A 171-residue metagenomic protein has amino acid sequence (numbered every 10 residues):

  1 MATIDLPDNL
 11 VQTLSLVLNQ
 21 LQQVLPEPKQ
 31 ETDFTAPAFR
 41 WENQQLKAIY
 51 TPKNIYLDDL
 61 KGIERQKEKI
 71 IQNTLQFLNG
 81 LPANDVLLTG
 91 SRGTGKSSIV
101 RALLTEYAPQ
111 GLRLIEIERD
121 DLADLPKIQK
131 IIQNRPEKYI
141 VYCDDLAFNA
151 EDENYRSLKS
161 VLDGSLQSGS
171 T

Functional and structural regions predicted by a protein language model:
A2-A48: Interdomain "pre-motor" coupling segment immediately N-terminal to P-loop NTPase/helicase cores
I4-D5, L46-K69: Dynamic helix-loop-helix/coil hinge segments at AAA+ ATPase domain boundaries and subdomain interfaces
I49-T51, L75-A83: Phosphate-binding P-loop
K61, D144-F148, D163: Catalytic acidic motif of RecA-like/P-loop NTPases
R65-N79: Pre-Walker A adenine-sensing motif
G80-A102: Walker A/P-loop nucleotide-binding motif
E106-Y139, D145-E151: AAA+/P-loop NTPase substrate/partner-engagement loops
Q133-N134, A150-T171: Conserved catalytic/switch belt of AAA+ P-loop NTPases
